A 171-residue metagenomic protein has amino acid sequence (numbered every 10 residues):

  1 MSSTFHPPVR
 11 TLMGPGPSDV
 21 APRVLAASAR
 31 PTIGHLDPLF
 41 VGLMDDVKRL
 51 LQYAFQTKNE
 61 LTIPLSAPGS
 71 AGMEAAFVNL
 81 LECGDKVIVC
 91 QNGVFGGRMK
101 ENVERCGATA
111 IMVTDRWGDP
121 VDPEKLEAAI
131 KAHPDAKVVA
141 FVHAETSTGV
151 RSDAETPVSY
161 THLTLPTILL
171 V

Functional and structural regions predicted by a protein language model:
M1-P7: Basic/polar N-terminal segments that are highly enriched at the extreme N-terminus, encompassing both cleavable
V9-S66, S70: A glycine-/small-polar-enriched, mobile loop at the entrance of the PLP active site in fold-type I
E60-N92, G96-E101: Conserved beta-loop-alpha segment that forms the PLP phosphate-binding cup at the N-terminus of a helix
S66, C90, T114, A140-H143: Short beta-strand segments
E74, V78, P123-K131, E155: Amphipathic, non-transmembrane alpha-helical secondary structure
G107-K137, F141: PLP-dependent aminotransferase-class I/II
V121-K125, A144-Y160: Active-site core of PLP-dependent enzymes with the aminotransferase class I/II
T161-T167: Conserved small/polar residues in nucleotide/adenosyl-binding loops
